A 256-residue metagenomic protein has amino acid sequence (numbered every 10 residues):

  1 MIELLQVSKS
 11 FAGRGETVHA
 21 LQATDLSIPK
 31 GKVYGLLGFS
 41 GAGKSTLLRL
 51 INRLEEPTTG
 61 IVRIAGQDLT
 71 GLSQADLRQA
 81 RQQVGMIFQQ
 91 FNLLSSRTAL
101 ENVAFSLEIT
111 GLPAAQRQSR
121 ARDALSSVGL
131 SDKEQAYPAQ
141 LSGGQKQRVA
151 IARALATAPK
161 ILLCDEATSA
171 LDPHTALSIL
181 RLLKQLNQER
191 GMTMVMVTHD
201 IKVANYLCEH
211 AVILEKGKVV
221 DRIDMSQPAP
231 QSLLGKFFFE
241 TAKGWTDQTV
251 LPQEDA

Functional and structural regions predicted by a protein language model:
N52: Helix-to-loop junction immediately C-terminal to a conserved catalytic motif
Y137-L141, Q145: Conserved ABC ATPase signature
A156-K160: A short, proline-enriched helix->beta-strand linker immediately N-terminal to the Walker B motif in ABC-type P-loop
L162-D165: Catalytic Walker B motif of ABC-type/P-loop ATPase nucleotide-binding domains
P173-T175: Helix N-cap at the start of a conserved alpha-helix in ABC-type nucleotide-binding domains
T198-H199: H-loop/switch region of ABC-family ATPase nucleotide-binding domains
E215-K216, V220-A256: C-terminal boundary and immediately downstream tail of ABC-type ATPase nucleotide-binding domains
